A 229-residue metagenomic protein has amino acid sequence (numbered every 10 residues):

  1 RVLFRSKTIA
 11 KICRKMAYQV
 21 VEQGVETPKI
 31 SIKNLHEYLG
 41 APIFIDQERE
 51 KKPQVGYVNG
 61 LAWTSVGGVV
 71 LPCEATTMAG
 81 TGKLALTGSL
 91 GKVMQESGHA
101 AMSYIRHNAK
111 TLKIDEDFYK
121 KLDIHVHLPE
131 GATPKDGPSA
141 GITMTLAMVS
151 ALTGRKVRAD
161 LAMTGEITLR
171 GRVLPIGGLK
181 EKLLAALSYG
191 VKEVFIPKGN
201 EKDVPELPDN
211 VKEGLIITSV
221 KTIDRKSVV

Functional and structural regions predicted by a protein language model:
R1-S6, D224-S227: Short, compositionally biased segments
F4-V21: C-terminal helical "lid" of AAA+/P-loop NTPase domains
T8-I9, P28-L35, K120-I124: Short, conserved alpha-helical segments within structured domains
V20-Q47: Amphipathic alpha-helical
T27, F44-E50, Q54-N59, G67-V229: Peripheral, non-AAA+ core regions of ATP-driven protein-machinery
I32-H36, G60, C73: C-terminal accessory/connector segments of nucleic-acid motor ATPases
